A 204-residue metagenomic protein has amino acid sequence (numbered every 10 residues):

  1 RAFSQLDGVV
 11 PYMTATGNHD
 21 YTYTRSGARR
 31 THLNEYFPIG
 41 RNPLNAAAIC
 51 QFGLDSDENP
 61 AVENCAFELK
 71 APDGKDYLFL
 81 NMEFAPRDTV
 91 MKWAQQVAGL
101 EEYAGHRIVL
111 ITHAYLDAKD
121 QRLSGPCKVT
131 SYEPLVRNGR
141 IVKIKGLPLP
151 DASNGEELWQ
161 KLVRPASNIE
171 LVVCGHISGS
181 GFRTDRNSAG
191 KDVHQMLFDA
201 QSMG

Functional and structural regions predicted by a protein language model:
A2-W93, E102-Y103, F182-D199: Extended active-site neighborhood of metal-dependent phosphoesterases/phosphodiesterases
T14, R140-G204: Conserved beta-sheet core of the metallophosphoesterase superfamily
G17-N18, H113, G175-H176: Active-site glycine-centered loops adjacent to acidic/histidine catalytic or metal-binding residues that shape
D20, L116, G179: Short active-site segment of divalent metal-dependent hydrolases/proteases that encodes the spacing between
F79-N81, V109-I111, V173: Structural motif
M91, E101-I169: Active-site-proximal segments of metal-dependent phosphoesterases and phosphodiesterases across multiple
Q96-A98: Alpha-helical scaffold elements lining the catalytic groove of polysaccharide deacetylases
